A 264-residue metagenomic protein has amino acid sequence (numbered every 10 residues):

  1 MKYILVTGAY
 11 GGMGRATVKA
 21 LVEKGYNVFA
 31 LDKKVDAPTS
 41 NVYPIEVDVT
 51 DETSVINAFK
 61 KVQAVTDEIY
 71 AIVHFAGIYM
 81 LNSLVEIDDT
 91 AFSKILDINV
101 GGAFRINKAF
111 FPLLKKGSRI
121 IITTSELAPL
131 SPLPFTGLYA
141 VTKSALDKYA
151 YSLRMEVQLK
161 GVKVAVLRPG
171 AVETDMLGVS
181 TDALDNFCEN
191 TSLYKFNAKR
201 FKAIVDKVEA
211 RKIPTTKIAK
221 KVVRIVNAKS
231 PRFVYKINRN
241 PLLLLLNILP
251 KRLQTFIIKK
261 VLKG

Functional and structural regions predicted by a protein language model:
Y10: Conserved glycine-rich cofactor-binding loop
K24-P38: Conserved glycine-rich Rossmann-like NAD(P)H-binding loop of the short-chain dehydrogenase/reductase
S40-T53: Rossmann-fold cofactor-recognition segment
F75-M80: Conserved NAD(P)H cofactor-binding loop of Rossmann-fold oxidoreductase domains
S83-L84, A91-S93: Substrate-binding pocket helix/loop in short-chain dehydrogenase/reductase
N107, V141-A145: Active-site helix of classical SDR
L159-R232: SDR active-site lid
